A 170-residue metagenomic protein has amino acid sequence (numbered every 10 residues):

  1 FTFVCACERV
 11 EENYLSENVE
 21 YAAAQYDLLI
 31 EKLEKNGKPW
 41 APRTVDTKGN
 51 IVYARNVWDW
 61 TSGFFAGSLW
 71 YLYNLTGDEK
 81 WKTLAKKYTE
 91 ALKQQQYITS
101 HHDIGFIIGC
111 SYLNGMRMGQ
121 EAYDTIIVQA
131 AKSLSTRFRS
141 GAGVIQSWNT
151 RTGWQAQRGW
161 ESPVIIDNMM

Functional and structural regions predicted by a protein language model:
F1-V4: Bacterial N-terminal signal peptides
R9-M170: Glycan-recognition and catalytic cores of secretory/periplasmic carbohydrate-active enzymes
